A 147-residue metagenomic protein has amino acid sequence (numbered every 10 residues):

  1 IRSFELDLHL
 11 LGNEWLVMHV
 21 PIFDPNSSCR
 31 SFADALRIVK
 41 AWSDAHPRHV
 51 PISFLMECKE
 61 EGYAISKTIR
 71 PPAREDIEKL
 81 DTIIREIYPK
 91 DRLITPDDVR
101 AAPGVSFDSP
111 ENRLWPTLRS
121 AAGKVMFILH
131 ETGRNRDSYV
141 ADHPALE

Functional and structural regions predicted by a protein language model:
I1-E147: Catalytic cores of phosphodiester-bond hydrolases, prominently lipid phosphodiesterases
